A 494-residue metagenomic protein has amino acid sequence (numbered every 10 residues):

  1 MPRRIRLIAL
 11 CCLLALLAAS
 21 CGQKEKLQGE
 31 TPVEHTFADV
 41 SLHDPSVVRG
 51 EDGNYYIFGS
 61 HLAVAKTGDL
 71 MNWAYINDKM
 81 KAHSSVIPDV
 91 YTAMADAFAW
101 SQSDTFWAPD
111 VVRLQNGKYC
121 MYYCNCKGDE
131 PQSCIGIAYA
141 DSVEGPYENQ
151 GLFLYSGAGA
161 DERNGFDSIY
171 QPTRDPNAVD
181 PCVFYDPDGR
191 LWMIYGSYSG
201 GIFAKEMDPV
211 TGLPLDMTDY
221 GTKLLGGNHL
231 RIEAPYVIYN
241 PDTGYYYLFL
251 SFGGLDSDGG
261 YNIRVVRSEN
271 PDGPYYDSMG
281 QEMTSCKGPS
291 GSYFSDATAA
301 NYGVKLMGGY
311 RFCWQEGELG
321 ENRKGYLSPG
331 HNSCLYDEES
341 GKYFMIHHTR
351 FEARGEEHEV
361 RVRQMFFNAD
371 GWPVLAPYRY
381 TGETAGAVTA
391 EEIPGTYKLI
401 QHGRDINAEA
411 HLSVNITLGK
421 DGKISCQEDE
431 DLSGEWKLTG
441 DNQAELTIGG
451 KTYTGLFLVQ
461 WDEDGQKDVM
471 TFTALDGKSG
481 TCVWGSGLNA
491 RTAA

Functional and structural regions predicted by a protein language model:
M1-R3: N-terminal secretory signal peptides that target proteins for export/translocation
I5-Q23: Sec-dependent N-terminal signal peptides of Gram-positive bacterial secreted proteins and lipoproteins
C21-A494: Carbohydrate-active catalytic/glycan-binding domains of CAZyme proteins, especially the secreted or lumenal ectodomains
